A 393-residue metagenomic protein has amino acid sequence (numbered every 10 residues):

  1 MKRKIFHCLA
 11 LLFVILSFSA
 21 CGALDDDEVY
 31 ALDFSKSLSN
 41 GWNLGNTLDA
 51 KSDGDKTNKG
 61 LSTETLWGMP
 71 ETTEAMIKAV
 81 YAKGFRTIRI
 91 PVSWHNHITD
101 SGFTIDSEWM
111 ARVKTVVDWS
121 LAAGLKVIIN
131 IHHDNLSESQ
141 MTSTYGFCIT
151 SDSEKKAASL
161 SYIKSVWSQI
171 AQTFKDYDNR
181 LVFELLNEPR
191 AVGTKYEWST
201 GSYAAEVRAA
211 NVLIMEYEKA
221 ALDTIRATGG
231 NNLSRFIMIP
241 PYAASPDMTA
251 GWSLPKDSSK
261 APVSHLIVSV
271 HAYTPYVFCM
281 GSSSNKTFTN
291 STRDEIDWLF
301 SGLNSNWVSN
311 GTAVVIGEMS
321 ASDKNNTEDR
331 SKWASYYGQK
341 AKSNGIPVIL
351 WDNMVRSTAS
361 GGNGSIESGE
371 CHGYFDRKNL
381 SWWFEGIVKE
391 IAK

Functional and structural regions predicted by a protein language model:
S17-A20: C-terminal motif of bacterial Sec signal peptides marking the signal peptidase cleavage site
A23-T87: N-terminal carbohydrate-binding accessory modules
G45-T72, D100-I105, V277-I296: Acidic/histidine-rich helix-loop elements that form or flank divalent-metal/phosphate-binding sites at the catalytic
G54-S62, W94-A111, N135-A158, A191-A204 (+2 more regions): Surface-exposed, active-site-proximal loop segments in enzymatic domains
W67-T87, I98, G102-H133, S137-L185 (+1 more regions): An active-site-proximal structural segment forming one wall of the substrate-binding cleft that immediately precedes
E71-S93, L299-W307, K340, P347-I349: Catalytic domains of carbohydrate-active enzymes, especially glycoside hydrolases
S151, K156-S284, E295, S301-S322 (+1 more regions): Active-site region of glycoside hydrolase catalytic domains
N326-K393: Aromatic-rich peripheral "rim/lid" segments of glycoside hydrolase catalytic domains that contact and position glycan
